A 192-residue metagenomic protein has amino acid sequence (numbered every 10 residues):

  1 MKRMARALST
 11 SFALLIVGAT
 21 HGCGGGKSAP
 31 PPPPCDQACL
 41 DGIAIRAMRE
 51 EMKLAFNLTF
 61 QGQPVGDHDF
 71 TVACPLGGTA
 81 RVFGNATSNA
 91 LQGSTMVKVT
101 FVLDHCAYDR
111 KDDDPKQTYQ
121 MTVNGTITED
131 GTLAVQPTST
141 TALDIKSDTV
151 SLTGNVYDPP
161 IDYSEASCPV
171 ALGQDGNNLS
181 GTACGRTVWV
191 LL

Functional and structural regions predicted by a protein language model:
M1-F12: Bacterial N-terminal signal peptides that target proteins for export
L8-S9, C23-A29: Terminal accessory regions that mediate trafficking to/through membranes and regulate activation
G18-G22: C-terminal motif of bacterial Sec signal peptides marking the signal peptidase cleavage site
K27-L192: Low-complexity, intrinsically disordered segments exposed to solvent
